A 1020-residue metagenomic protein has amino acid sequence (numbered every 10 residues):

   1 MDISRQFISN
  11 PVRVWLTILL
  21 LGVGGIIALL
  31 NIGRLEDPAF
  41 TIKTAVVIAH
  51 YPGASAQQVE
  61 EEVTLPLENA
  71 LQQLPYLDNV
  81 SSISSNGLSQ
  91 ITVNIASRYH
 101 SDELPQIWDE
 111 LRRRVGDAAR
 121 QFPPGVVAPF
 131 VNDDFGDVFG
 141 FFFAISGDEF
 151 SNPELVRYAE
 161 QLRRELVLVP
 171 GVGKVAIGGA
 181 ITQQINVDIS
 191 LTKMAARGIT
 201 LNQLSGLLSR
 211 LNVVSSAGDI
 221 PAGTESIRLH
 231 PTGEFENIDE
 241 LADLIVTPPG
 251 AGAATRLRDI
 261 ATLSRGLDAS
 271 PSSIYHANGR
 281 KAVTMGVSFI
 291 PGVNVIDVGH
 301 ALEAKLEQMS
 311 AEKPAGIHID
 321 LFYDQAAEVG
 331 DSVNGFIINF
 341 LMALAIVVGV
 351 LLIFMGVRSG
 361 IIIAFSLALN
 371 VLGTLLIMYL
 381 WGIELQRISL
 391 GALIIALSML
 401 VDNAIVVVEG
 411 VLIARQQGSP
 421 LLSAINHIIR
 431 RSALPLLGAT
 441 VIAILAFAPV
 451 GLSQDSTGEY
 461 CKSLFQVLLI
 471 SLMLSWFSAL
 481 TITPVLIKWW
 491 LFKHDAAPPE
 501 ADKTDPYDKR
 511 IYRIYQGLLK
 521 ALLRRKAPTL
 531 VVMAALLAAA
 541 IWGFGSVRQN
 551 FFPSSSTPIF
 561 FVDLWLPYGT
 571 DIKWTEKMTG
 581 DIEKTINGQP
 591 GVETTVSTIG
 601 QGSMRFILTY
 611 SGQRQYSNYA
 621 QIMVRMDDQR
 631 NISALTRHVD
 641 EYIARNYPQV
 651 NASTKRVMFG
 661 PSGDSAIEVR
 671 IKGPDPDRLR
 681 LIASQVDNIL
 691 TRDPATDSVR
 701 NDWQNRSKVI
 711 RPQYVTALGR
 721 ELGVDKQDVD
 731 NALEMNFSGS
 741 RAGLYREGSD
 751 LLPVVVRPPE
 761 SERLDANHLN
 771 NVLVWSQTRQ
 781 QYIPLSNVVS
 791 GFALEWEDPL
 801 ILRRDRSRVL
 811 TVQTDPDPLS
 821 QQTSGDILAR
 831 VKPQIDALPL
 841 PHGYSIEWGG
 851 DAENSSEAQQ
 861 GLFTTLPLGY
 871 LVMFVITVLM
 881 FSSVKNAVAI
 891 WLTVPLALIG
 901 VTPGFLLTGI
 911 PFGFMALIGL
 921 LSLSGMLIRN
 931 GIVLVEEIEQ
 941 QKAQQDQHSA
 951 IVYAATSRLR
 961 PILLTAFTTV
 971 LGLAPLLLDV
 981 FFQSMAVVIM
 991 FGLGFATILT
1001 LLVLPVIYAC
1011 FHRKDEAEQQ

Functional and structural regions predicted by a protein language model:
M1-R34, R430-S432, A501-F552, E593: Signature of alpha-helical transmembrane segments and their immediate interfacial
Q6, A119, E165-M342, V408 (+5 more regions): Extracytoplasmic/periplasmic membrane-proximal domains and adjacent transmembrane bundles of envelope biogenesis
V12, L20-A54, G116-G125, V450-E459 (+5 more regions): Transmembrane helices with small-residue packing motifs
G22, Q58-D133, T192-V213, E234 (+3 more regions): Solvent-exposed, membrane-proximal periplasmic/extracellular interface segments of envelope transport and secretion
G25-N31, A345-L412, V872-R958, L963-D979 (+3 more regions): Hydrophobic transmembrane alpha-helices and their membrane-interface caps in long multi-pass transport proteins
S55-E62, Y99-E110, G140-F142, D148-E160 (+17 more regions): Solvent-exposed, non-transmembrane alpha-helical starts
F322, V329, V333, V408 (+4 more regions): Helix-loop junctions and hydrophobic alpha-helical segments within the transmembrane domains of large membrane
L397-V411, S432-L452, E459-A501, I622 (+5 more regions): Transmembrane alpha-helices and their membrane-interface boundaries in multi-pass membrane transporters and channels
